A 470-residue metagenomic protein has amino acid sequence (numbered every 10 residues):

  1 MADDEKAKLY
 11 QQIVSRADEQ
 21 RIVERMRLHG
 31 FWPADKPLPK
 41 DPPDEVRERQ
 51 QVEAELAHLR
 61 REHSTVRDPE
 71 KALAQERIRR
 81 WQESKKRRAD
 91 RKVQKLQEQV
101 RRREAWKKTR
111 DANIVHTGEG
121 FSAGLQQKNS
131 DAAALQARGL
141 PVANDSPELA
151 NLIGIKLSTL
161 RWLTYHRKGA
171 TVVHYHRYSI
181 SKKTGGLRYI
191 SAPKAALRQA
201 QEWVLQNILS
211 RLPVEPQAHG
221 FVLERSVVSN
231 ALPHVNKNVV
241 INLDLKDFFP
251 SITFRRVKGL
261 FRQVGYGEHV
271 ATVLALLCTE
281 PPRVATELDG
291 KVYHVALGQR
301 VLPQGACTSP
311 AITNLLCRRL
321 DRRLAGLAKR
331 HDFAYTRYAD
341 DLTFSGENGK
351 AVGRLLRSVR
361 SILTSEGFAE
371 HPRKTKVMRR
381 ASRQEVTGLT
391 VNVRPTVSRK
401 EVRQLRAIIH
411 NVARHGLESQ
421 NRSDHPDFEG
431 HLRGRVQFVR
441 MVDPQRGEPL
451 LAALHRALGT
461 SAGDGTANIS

Functional and structural regions predicted by a protein language model:
M1-G169, V173-I180, K194-A195, Q199-W203 (+10 more regions): Right-hand nucleic-acid polymerase module
G186-R188: Reverse-transcribing Pol proteins
V214-P216: Short, polar/flexible loop-turn hinges at active-site or ligand-entry regions and domain interfaces
N242-K246, G305, S309, L324 (+1 more regions): Catalytic palm active-site di-aspartate
K246-F248, G267, T279: Short acidic/polar capping segments at secondary-structure boundaries
V273-C278: Short alpha-helical scaffolding segments that buttress acidic/His motifs in well-ordered protein cores
T279-P282, V295: Nucleic-acid-contacting surfaces of polymerase cores and analogous helical-repeat interfaces
